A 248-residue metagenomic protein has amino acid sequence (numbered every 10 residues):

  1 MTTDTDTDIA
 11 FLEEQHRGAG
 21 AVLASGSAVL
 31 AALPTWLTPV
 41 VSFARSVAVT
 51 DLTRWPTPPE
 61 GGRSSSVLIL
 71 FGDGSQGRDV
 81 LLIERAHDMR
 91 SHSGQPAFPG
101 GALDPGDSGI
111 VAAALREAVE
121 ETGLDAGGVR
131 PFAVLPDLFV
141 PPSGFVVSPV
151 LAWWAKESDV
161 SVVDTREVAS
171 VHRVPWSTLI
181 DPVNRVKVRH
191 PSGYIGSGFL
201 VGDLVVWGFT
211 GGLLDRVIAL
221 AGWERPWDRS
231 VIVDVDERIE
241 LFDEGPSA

Functional and structural regions predicted by a protein language model:
M1-A97, A102-E120, L124-E157, R189 (+1 more regions): N-terminal leader/linker segments that precede catalytic domains of diphosphate-processing enzymes
V162-V163, D228: Short acidic alpha-helical/loop segments enriched in Asp/Glu that coordinate divalent cations
V163-L200: NUDIX/MutT-family hydrolases
